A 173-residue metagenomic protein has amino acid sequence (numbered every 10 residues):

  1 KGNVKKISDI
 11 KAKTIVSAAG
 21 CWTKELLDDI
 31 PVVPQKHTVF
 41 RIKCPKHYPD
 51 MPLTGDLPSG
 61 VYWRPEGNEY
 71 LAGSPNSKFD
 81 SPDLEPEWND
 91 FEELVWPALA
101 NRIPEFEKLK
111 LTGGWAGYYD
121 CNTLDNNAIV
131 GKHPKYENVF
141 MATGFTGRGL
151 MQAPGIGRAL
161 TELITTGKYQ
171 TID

Functional and structural regions predicted by a protein language model:
K1-K11: Conserved beta-strand-loop-beta-strand element in the redox core of flavoprotein oxidoreductases
V4, T14, V39, G60 (+1 more regions): Structural motif
A12-P52: Central helical "cap/lid" subdomain
G20-W22, F91-A98, F145, G149 (+1 more regions): Mid-domain beta-loop-alpha active-site segment that forms a flexible, acidic cofactor/metal-binding surface
W22, A98, R102, F106 (+2 more regions): Change "in soluble alpha/beta enzymes" to "in soluble alpha/beta proteins
D29-P31, K43-M141: Active-site lid/adjacent beta-loop-alpha segment flanking the redox-cofactor pocket in flavoenzymes
I30-V33, K108, G167-D173: A short alpha-helix-loop-beta-strand transition element characteristic of N-terminal alpha/beta dinucleotide-binding
P134-D173: C-terminal lid/capping helical subdomain adjacent to the catalytic/cofactor pocket in oxidative enzymes
